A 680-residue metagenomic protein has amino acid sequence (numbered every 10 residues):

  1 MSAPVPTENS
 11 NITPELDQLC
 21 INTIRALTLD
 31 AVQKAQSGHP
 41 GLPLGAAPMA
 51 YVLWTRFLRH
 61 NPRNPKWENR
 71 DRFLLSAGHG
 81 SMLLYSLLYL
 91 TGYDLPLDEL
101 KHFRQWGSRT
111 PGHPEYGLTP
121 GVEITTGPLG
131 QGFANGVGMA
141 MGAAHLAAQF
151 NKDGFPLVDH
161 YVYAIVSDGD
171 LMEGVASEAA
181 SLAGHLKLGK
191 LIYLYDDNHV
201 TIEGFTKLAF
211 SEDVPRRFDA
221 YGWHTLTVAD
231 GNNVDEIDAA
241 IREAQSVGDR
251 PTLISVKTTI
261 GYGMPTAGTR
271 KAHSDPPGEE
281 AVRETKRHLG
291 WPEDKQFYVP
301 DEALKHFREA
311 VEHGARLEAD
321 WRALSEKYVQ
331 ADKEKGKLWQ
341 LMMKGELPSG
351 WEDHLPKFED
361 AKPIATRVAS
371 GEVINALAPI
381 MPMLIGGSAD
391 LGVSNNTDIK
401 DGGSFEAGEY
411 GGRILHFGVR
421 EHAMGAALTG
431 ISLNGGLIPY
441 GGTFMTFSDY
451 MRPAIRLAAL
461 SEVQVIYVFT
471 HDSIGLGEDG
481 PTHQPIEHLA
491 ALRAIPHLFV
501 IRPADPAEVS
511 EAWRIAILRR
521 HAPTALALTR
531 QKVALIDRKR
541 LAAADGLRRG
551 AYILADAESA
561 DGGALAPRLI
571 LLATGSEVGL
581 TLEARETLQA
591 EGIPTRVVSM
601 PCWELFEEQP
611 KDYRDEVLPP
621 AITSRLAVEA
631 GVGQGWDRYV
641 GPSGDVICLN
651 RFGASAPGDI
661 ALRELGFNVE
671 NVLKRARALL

Functional and structural regions predicted by a protein language model:
T13-P14, A31-P40, E68-S76, T119-G130 (+2 more regions): A short glycine/serine-rich beta->alpha loop
T23-S37, D196-N198: N-terminal capping segment at the start of a domain
A35, D71-R72, V122-T125, F155-E173 (+5 more regions): A short, small-residue-rich loop immediately preceding and capping a beta-strand
A46-L186, D398-I399, A427, I431: Cofactor-binding active-site loop characterized by glycine-rich and histidine/acidic residues
E68-N69, T252-P348: Terminal amphipathic helices with adjacent charged low-complexity linkers/tails
D94-G121, G204, Y221-H224, I380 (+2 more regions): Anionic-ligand anchoring segments at beta-strand to alpha-helix junctions in alpha/beta enzyme folds, i.e., glycine
Q105-G117, N135, M141, H145-D159 (+4 more regions): Thiamine diphosphate
A323-Q464, A522, A542-S559, A564-A566 (+3 more regions): Non-catalytic terminal/interface segments that mediate subunit docking, oligomerization, and allosteric communication
